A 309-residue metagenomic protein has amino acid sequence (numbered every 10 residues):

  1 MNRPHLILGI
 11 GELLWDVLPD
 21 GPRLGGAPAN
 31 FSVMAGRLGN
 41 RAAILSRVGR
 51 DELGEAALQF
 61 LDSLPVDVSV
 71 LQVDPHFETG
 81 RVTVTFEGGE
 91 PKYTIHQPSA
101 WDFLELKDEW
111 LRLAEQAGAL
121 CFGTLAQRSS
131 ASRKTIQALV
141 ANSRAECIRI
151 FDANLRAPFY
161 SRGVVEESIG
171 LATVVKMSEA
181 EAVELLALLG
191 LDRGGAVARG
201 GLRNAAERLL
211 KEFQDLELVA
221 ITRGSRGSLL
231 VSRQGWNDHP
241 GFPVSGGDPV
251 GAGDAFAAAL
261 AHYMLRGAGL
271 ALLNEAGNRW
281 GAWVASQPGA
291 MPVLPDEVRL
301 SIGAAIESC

Functional and structural regions predicted by a protein language model:
M1-D67, L71, S245-G247: Glycine-rich phosphate/adenosyl-contacting loop at the front of the ribokinase-like
H5, R37, D215-L218, P240-C309: Conserved post-catalytic alpha-helical subdomain immediately downstream of the catalytic base and nucleotide-binding
L6-L8, G118-A119, I148, L218: Structural motif
L13, L125, A153, A255: Active-site metal-binding loops of divalent metal-dependent hydrolases
R41-T124, N142-A145, S301-C309: Conserved N-terminal subdomain of the carbohydrate kinase-like
P98, L125, N154-R156, A180 (+1 more regions): Active-site beta-loop-alpha junctions enriched in small/polar residues
E146-C147, F159-N237: Conserved phosphate/ATP/ADP-binding segment of small-molecule kinases
